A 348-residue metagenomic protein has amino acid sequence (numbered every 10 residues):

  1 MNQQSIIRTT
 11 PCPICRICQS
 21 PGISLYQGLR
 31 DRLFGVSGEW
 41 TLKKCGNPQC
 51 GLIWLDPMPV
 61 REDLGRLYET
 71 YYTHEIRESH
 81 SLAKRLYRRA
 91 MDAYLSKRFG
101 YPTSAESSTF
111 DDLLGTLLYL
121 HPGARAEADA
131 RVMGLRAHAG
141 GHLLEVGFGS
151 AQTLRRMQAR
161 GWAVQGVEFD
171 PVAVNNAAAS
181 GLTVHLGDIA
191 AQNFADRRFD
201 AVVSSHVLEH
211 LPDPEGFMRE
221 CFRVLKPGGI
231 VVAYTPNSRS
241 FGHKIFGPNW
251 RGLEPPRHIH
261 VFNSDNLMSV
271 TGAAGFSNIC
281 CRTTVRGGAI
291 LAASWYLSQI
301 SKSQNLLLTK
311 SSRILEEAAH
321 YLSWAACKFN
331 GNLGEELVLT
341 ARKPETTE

Functional and structural regions predicted by a protein language model:
N2-A93: N-terminal juxtadomain amphipathic helix that follows a signal peptide/anchor or precedes a small N-terminal auxiliary
N2-C15, A124-G247, P256-A273, I279 (+1 more regions): Conserved SAM-binding loop
N2-R16, Y26-V36, I279, T283-E348: A C-terminal cap/extension of S-adenosyl-L-methionine-dependent methyltransferases that defines the acceptor-substrate
S37, S79-R125, F241-P248, L291-L333: Alpha-helical membrane-targeting segments
L52-R160: Extended interfacial segments that mediate partner engagement and assembly in macromolecular machines
W54-D56, D63-L64, Q152-L154, A173 (+2 more regions): Short catalytic/ligand-binding loop motif for oxyanion handling, primarily in non-cytosolic enzymes, centered on
V60, D170, A190, T284-V285: Residue-level "edge-of-site" marker
